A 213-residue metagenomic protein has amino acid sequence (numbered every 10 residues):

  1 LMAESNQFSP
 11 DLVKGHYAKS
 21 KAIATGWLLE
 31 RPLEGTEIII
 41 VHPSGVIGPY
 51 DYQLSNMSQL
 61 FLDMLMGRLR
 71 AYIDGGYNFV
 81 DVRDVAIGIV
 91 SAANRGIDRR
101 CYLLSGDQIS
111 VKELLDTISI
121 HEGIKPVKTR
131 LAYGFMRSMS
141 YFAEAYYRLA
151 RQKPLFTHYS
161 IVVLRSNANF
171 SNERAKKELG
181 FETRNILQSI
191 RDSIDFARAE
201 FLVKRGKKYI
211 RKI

Functional and structural regions predicted by a protein language model:
L1-E4, Q53-D63: Short, flexible, mixed-charge acidic loops at enzyme active sites
L1-Y17: Conserved Rossmann-fold NAD(P)-dependent oxidoreductase catalytic core, especially the SDR/UDP-sugar
F8-L12, Q59-V80, D84: A conserved pocket-lining segment of Rossmann-fold NAD(P)-dependent short-chain dehydrogenase/reductase
S20: Active-site helix of classical SDR
I23, N56, I73-A93, R100: Substrate-positioning beta->alpha
G26-P49: Conserved beta-loop-beta element that borders a ligand/cofactor-binding pocket
I40, G76-F79, Q108, N169: Short aromatic/basic micro-patch
G88-L155, N172, K177, I186-I213: Mid/C-terminal beta-alpha module of Rossmann-like enzyme folds, strongest in SDR-family dehydrogenases/epimerases
